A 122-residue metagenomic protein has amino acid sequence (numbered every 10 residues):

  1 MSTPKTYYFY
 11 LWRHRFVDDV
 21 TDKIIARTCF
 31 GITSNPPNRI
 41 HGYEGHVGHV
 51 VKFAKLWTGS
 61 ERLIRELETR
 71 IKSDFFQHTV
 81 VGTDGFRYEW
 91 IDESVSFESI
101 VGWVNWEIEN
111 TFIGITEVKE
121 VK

Functional and structural regions predicted by a protein language model:
M1-K122: Non-catalytic accessory segments flanking enzymatic or RNA/DNA-binding domains
